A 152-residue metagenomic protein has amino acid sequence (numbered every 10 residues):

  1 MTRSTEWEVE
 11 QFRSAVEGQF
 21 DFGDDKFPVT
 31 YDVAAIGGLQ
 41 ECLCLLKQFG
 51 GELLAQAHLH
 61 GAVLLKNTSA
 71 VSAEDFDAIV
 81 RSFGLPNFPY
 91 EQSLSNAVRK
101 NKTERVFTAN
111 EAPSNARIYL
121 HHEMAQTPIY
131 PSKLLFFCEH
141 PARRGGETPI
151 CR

Functional and structural regions predicted by a protein language model:
T2-R152: Non-heme Fe(II) oxygenase catalytic core, chiefly the N-lobe of the double-stranded beta-helix
